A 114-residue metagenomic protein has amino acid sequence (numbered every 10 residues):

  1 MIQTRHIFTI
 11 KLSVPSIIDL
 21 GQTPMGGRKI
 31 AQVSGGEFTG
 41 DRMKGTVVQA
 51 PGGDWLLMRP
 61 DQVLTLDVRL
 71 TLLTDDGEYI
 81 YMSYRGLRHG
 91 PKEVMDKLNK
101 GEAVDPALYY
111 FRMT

Functional and structural regions predicted by a protein language model:
M1-T114: Beta-strand-enriched cores of mature, soluble protein domains
